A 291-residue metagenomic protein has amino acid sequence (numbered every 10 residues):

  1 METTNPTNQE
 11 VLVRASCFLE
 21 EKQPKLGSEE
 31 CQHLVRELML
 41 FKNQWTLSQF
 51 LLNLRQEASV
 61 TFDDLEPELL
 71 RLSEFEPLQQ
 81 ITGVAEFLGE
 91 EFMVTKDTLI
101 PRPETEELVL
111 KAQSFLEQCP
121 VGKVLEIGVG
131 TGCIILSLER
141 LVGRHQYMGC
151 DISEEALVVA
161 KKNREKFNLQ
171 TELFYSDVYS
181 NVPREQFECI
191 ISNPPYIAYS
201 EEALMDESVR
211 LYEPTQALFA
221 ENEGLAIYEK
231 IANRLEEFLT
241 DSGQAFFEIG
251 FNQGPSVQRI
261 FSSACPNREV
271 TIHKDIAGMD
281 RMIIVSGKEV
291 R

Functional and structural regions predicted by a protein language model:
E2-T82: N-terminal auxiliary segments of SAM/dcSAM-dependent transferases
L12, V35-R36, L65, F75-L78 (+8 more regions): A general structural signal for well-ordered alpha-helical segments in protein cores
R14, E37, D64-P67, E107 (+5 more regions): Alpha-helical elements of Rossmann-like donor-binding domains used by nucleotide-donor carbohydrate transfer enzymes
C31, N43, E86, S242 (+1 more regions): N-terminal secretory/membrane-targeting helices
L51-N53, V84, M93, F174 (+2 more regions): Solvent-exposed beta-strand sheet faces enriched in polar/charged residues
T61, P101-E104, I227: An acidic site on a long C-lobe helix of protein kinase domains
E66-V142, Y147, I152-K162, I284-S286: SAM-dependent Rossmann-like transferase core, predominantly class I methyltransferases with a strong bias toward
H145, C150-E289: S-adenosylmethionine
